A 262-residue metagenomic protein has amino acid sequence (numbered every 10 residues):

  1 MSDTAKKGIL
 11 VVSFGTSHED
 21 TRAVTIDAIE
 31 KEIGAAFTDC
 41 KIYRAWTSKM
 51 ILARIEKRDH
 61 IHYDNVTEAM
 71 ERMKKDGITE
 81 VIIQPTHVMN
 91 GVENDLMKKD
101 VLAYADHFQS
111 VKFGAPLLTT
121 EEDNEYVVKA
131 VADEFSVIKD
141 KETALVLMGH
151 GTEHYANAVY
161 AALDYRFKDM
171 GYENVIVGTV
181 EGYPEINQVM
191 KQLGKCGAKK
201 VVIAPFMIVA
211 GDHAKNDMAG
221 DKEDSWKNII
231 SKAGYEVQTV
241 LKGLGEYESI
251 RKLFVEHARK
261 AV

Functional and structural regions predicted by a protein language model:
M1-V262: Active-site-proximal alpha-helix that buttresses catalytic centers in soluble enzyme cores
